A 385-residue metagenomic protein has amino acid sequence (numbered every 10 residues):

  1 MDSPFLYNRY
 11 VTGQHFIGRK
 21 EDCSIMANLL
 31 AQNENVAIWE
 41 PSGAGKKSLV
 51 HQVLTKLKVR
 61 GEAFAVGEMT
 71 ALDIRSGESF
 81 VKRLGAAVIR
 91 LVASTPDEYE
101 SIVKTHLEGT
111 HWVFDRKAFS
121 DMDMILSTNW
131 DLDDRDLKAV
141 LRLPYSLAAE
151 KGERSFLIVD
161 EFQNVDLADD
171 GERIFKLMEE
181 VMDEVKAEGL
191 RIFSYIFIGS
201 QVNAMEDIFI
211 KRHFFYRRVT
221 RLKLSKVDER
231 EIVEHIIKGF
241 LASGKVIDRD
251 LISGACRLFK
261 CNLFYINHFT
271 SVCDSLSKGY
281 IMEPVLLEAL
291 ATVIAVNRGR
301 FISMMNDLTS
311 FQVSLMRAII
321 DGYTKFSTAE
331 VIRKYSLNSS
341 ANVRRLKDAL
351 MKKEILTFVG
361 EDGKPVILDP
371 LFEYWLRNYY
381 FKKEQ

Functional and structural regions predicted by a protein language model:
M1-P41, K56-V59, L371, K382-Q385: A short, basic N-terminal segment
D2-F5, G299-Q385: C-terminal leucine-rich, beta-strand-based interaction scaffolds used for sensing/assembly
Q32-N35, W39-A44, S48-F156, V165-D166 (+2 more regions): P-loop NTPase nucleotide-binding core
K56, V272, A349-K352: Alpha-helical DNA-recognition elements
A149-K151, N164-D170, I174-K211: Sensor-1/coupling segment of RecA-like P-loop NTPase cores
D160-F162: Walker B catalytic acidic pair
F209-S225: A short helix-turn-beta junction within AAA+ P-loop NTPase domains corresponding to the substrate/partner-engaging
E234-G299: Amphipathic alpha-helical "lid/sensor" segments that cap RecA-like P-loop NTPase cores
